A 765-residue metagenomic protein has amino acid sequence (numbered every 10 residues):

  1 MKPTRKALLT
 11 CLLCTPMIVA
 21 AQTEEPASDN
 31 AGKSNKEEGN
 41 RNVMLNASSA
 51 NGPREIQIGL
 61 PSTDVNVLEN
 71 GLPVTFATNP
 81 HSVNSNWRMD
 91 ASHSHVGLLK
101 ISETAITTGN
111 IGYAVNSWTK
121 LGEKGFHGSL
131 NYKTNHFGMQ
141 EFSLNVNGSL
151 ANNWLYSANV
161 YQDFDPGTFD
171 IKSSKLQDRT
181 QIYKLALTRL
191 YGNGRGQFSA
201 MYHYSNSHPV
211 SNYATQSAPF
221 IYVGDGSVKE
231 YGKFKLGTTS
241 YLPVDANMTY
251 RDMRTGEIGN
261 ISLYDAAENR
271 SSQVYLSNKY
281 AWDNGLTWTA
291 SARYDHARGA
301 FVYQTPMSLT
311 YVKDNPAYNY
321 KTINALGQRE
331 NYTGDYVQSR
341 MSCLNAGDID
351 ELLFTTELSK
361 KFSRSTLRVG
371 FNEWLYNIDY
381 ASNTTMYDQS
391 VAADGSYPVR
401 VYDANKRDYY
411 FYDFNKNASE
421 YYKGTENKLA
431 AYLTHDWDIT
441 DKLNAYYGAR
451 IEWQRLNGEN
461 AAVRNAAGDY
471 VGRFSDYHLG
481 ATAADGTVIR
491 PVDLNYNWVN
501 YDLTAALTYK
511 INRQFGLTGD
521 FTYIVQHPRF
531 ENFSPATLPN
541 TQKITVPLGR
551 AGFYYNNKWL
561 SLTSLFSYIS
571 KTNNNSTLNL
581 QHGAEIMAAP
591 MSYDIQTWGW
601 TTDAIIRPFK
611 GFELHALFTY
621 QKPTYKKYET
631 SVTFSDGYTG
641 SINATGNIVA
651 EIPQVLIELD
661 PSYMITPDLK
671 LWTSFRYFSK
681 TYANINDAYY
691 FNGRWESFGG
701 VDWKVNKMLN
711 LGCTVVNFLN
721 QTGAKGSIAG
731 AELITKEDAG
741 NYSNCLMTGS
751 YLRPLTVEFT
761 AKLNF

Functional and structural regions predicted by a protein language model:
Q22-E24, K680-Y682, V701-F765: C-terminal beta-signal and adjacent terminal beta-strands/loops of Gram-negative outer-membrane beta-barrel proteins
Q22-G125, I524: Acidic, small-polar-rich N-terminal luminal/periplasmic segments of exported/outer-membrane proteins
T78, A91-H95, T104-Y183, Y191-F198 (+1 more regions): Outer-membrane beta-barrel translocator/receptor signature
F126-H127, N153-Y156, N193-F198, G285-W288 (+10 more regions): Repeated loop/turn-to-beta-strand initiation elements of outer-membrane beta-barrel proteins
K133-E141, D163-N193, V210-N212, N247-K279 (+7 more regions): Outer-membrane beta-barrel proteins
K175, Y183, T188-L190, Q197-Y275 (+3 more regions): Acidic/polar loop-and-plug regions of large Gram-negative outer-membrane beta-barrel proteins
G347-E351, K361-R407, F411-T572, W598 (+4 more regions): Structural signature of Gram-negative outer-membrane beta-barrels, strongest in the C-terminal barrel of TonB-dependent
D441-K442, W559-S561, S567-T572, P590-I685 (+2 more regions): Gram-negative outer-membrane beta-barrel transporters
